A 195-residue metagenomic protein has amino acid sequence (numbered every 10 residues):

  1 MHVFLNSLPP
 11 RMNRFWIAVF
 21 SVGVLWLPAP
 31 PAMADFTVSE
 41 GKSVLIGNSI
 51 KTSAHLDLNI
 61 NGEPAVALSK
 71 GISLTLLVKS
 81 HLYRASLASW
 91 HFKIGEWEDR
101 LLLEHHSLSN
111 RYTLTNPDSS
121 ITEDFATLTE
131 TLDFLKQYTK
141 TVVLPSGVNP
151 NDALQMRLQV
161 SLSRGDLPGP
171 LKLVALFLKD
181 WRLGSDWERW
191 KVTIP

Functional and structural regions predicted by a protein language model:
M1-M12: N-terminal secretory signal peptides that target proteins for export/translocation
R14-P28: Bacterial N-terminal signal peptides
A29-A34: Sec/Tat signal peptide C-region and signal peptidase I cleavage site
F36-K42, G62, E98-R100, T139-L144: Short structured motifs
K42-S53, P64-I72, A88-F92, S146-N149: Short, solvent-exposed beta-strand/turn "edge" segments of beta-rich domains on protein surfaces
L45, L56-G62, L76-S86, S107 (+1 more regions): Beta-strand elements of well-folded, non-transmembrane domains
P64-E130: Structured domain cores in non-transmembrane regions
V142-P195: Glycine-rich, aromatic-bearing surface loops/beta-hairpins
